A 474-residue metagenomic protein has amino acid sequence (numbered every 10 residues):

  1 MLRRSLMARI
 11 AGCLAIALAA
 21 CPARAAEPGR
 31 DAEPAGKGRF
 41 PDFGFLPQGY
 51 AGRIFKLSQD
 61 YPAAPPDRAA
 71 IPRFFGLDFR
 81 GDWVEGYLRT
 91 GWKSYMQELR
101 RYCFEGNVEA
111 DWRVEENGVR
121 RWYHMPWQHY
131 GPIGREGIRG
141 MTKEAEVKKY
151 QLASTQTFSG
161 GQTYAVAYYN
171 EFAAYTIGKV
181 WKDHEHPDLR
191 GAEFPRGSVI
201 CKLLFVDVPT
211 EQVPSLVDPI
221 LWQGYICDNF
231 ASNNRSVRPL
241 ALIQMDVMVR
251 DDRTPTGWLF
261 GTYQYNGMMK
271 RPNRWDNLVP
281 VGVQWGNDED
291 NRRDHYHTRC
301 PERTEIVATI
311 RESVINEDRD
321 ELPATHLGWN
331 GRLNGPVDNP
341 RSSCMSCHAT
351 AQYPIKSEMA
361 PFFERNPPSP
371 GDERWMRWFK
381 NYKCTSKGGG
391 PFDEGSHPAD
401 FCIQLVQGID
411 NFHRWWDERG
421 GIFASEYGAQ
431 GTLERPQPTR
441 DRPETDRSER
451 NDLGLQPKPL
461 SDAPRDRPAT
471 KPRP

Functional and structural regions predicted by a protein language model:
M1-A11: Bacterial N-terminal signal peptides that target proteins for export
R9-A19: Bacterial N-terminal signal peptides
A19-A20, I355: Ubiquitous "structural anchor" signal
C21-A25: Sec/Tat signal peptide C-region and signal peptidase I cleavage site
A26-S346, A351-P474: Conserved small-residue
